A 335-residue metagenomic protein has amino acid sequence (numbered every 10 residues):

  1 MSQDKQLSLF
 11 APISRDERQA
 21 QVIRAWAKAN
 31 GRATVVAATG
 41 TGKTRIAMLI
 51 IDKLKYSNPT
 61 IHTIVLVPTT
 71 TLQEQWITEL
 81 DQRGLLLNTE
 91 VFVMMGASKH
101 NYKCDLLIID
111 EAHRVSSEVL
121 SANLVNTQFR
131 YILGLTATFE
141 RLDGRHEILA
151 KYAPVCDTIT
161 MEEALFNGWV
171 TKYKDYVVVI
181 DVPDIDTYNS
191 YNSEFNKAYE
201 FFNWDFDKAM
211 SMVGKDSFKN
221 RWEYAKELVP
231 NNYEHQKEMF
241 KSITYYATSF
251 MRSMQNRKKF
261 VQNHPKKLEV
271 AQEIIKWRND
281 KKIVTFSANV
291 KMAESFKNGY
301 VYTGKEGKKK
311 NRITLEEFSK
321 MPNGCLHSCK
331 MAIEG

Functional and structural regions predicted by a protein language model:
S2-T34: Conserved pre-motif I regulatory segment
N30-I50: Walker A/P-loop
Y56, T60-T63, T70-V91: Conserved helix-turn-beta segment of the N-terminal RecA-like "Helicase ATP-binding" lobe in SF1/SF2 helicases
T60-T69, K282-N289: Conserved RecA-like ASCE P-loop NTPase motor core of nucleic-acid helicases/translocases
E74, K282-F286, K291-E334: Conserved helicase ATPase core of P-loop NTP-dependent helicases/translocases
G84-L106, S319-E334: Conserved two-lobed SF2 helicase motor
S117-Y173: Post-DEXD/H (motif II) to motif III coupling segment of the RecA-like Helicase ATP-binding lobe
V155-D280: Conserved interdomain linker/interface between the two RecA-like ATPase lobes of SF2 helicase motors
